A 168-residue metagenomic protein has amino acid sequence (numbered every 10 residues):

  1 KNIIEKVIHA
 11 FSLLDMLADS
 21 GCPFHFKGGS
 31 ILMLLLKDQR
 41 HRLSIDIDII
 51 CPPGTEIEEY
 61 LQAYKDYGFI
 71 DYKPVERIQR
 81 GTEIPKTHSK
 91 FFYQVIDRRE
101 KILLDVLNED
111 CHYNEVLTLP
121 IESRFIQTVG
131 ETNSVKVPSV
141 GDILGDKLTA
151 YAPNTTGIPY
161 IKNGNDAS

Functional and structural regions predicted by a protein language model:
K1-S168: Compositionally biased terminal segments of proteins
